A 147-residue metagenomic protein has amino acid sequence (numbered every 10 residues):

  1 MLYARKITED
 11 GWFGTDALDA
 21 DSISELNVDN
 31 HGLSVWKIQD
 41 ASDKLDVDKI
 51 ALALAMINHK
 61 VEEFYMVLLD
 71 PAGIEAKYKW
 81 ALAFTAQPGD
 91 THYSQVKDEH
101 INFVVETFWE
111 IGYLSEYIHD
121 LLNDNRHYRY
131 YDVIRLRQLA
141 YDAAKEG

Functional and structural regions predicted by a protein language model:
M1-L33: ADP-ribose/NAD+-binding catalytic cleft of ART/PARP-like enzymes
E25-H31, Q39-G147: Conserved NAD+-utilizing ADP-ribose enzyme module
